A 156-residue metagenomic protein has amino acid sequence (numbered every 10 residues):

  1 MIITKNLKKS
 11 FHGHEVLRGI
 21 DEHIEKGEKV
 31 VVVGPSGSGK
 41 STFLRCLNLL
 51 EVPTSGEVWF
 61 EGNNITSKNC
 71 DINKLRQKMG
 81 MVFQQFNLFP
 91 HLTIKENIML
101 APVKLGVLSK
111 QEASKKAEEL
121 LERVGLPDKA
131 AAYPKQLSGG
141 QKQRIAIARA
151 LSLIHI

Functional and structural regions predicted by a protein language model:
M1-L153: ABC family nucleotide-binding domain
